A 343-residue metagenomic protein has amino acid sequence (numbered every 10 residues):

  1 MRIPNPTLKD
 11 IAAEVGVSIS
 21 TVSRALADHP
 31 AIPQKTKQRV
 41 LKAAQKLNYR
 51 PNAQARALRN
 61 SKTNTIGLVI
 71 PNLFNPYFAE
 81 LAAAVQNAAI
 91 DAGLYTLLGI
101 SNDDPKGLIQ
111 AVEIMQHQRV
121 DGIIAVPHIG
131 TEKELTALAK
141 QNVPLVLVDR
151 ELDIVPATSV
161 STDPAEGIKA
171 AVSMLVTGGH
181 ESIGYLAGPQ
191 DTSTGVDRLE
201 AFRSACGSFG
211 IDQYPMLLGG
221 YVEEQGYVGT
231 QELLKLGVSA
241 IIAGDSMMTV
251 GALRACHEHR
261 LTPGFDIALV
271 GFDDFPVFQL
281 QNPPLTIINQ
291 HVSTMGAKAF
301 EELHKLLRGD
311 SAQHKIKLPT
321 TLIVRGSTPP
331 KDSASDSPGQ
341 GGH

Functional and structural regions predicted by a protein language model:
M1-I3, K46, N87-A92, K140-L147 (+1 more regions): Bacterial carbohydrate/catabolite-sensing allosteric modules
M1-N64, P329, H343: N-terminal helix-turn-helix DNA-binding module of bacterial transcription factors
R2, K46-N52, K106, V126-H128 (+1 more regions): Short gly/ser/thr-rich secondary-structure transition/capping motifs
L8, V40, V85, A111 (+4 more regions): Aromatic/hydrophobic pocket-lining residues that form π-stacking "cages" and hydrophobic walls in ligand
E14, I19-R24, L58-F74, M174 (+1 more regions): Short beta-strand segments enriched in small/hydrophobic residues
Q38, L47-I114, Q118-G122, E200-R203: Amphipathic helical "hinge" segments at domain boundaries
A55, I109-V112, L135, V172 (+1 more regions): Short hydrophobic/charged patches on amphipathic alpha-helices used for structural packing and interfaces
G130-A139: Active-site-adjacent beta->alpha loops and helix N-cap segments on the catalytic face of soluble alpha/beta enzymes
